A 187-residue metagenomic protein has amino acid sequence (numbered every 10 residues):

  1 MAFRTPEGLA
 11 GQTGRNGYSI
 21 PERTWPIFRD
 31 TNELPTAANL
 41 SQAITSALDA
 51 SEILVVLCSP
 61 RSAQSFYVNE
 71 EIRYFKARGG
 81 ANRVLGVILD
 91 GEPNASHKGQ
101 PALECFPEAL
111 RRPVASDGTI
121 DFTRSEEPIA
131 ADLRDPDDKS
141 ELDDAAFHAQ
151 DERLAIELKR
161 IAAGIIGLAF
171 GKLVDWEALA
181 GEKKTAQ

Functional and structural regions predicted by a protein language model:
M1, G11-S19, P26-F28, N32-E52 (+2 more regions): C-terminal interaction surface of TIR/SEFIR-family domains
V56: Redox-cofactor binding/interface segments in oxidoreductases and associated redox assembly factors
